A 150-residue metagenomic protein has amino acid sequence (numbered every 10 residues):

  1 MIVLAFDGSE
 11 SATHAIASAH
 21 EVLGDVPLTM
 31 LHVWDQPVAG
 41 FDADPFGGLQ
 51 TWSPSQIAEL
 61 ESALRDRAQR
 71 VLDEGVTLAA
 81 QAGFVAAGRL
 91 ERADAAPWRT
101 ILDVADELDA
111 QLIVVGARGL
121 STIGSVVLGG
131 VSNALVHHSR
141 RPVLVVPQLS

Functional and structural regions predicted by a protein language model:
M1-S55: Small/aliphatic-rich secondary-structure junction motif
S18, R67-G75, T100: Short, solvent-exposed amphipathic alpha-helices that sit in or adjacent to ligand/effector-binding or catalytic
T29-L31, A87-E91, L144: General small-molecule cofactor/ligand-binding pocket signal
T51-R70: A short acidic, glycine-rich active-site loop that binds or catalyzes chemistry on phosphate/adenosine moieties
E74-I113: Structural beta-alpha unit
W98, L112-A134, H138, Q148: Glycine-rich, Arg-bearing micro-motifs that act as flexible, cationic patches
